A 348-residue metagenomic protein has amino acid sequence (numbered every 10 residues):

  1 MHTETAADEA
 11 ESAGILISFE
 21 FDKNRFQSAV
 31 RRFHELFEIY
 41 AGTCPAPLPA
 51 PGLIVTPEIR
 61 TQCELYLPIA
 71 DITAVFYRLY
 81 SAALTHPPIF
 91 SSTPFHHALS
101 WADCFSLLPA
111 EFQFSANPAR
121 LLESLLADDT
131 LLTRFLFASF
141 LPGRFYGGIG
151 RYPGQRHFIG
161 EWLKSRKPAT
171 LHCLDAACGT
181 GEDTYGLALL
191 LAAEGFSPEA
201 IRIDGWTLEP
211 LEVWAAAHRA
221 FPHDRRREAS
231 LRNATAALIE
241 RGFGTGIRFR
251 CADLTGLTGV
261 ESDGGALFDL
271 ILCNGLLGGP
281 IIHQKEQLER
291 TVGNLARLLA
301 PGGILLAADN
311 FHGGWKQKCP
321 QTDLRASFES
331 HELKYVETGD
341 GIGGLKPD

Functional and structural regions predicted by a protein language model:
H2-S165: A short N-terminal interaction module
T180-S197: Conserved SAM-binding loop of SAM-dependent methyltransferases across substrates and taxa, primarily the Class I
R202-T207: Conserved SAM-binding motif I beta-strand of class I
V213-G264: S-adenosyl-L-methionine
A266-K285: A short SAM/SAH-binding and catalytic strip from SAM-dependent methyltransferases
E286-P301: A short glycine-rich, Lys/Arg-flanked "PGG" loop and its adjoining helix->strand segment in the class I
A307-D309: Acidic carboxylate diad motif detector
H312-D348: Class I S-adenosyl-L-methionine
